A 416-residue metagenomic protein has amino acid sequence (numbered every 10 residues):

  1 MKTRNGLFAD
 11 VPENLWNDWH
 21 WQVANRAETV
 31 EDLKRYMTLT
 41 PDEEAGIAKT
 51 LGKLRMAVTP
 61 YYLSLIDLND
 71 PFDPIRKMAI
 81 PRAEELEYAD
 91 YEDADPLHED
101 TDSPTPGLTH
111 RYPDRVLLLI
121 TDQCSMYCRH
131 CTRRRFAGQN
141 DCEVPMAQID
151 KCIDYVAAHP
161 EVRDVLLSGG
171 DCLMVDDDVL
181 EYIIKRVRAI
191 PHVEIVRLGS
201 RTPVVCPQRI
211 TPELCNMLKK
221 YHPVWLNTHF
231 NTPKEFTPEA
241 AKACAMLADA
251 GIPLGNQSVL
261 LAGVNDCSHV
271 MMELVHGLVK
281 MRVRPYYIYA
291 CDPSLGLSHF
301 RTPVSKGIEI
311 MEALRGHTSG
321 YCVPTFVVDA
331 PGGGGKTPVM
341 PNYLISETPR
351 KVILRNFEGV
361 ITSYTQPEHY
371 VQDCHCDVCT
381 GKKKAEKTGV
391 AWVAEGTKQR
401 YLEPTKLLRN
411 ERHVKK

Functional and structural regions predicted by a protein language model:
M1-H110, T405-L408: Flexible, acidic/Gly-rich N-terminal and inter-domain linker regions that tether and position cofactor-handling modules
Y62, C124, C128, Y286: Conserved, mostly hydrophobic/aromatic
F72, T101-P104, Y112-D114, V378-K416: A short, charged
S103-G107, V116-L119, D150-V156: Short, charged beta->alpha transition segments
H110-A147, L198: Canonical Radical SAM [4Fe-4S] cluster-binding loop centered on the CxxxCxxC motif and its immediate flanking residues
L118-L119, C131, V165-L167, C172-L173 (+1 more regions): Conserved catalytic-core segments centered on acid/base and nucleophilic motifs
D150-P160, D164, L173-T318: Conserved AdoMet/S-adenosylmethionine-binding subsite of the radical SAM
M311-G396: C-terminal accessory regions of radical SAM enzymes
